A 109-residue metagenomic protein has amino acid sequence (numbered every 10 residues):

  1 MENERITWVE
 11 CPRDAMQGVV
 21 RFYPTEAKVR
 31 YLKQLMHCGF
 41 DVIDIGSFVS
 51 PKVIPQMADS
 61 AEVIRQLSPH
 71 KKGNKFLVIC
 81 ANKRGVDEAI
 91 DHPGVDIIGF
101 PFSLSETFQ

Functional and structural regions predicted by a protein language model:
M1-V20, I97-Q109: N-terminal small/glycine-rich loop or linker at the start of catalytic domains across soluble metabolic enzymes
E2-I6, G39-D41, P69-F76, G94-D96: Short, well-ordered coil/turn segments that N-cap beta-strands
C11-R13, F48-S50, I79-R84, S103-S105: Active-site beta-loop-alpha junctions enriched in small/polar residues
V20-R21, G46, K52, V78: Glycine- and other small-residue-rich loops at beta-strand/loop junctions that grip anionic moieties
V29-K33, S60-I64, V86: Generic structural signal for well-ordered alpha-helices, preferentially at hydrophobic/aromatic core positions
R30-G46, I90-I98: Catalytic domains of carbohydrate-active enzymes, especially glycoside hydrolases
D41-L67, F100-Q109: Glycine-rich, proline-tolerant flexible connector loops at the mouths of alpha/beta enzymes
A81-P93: Catalytic cores of alpha/beta
